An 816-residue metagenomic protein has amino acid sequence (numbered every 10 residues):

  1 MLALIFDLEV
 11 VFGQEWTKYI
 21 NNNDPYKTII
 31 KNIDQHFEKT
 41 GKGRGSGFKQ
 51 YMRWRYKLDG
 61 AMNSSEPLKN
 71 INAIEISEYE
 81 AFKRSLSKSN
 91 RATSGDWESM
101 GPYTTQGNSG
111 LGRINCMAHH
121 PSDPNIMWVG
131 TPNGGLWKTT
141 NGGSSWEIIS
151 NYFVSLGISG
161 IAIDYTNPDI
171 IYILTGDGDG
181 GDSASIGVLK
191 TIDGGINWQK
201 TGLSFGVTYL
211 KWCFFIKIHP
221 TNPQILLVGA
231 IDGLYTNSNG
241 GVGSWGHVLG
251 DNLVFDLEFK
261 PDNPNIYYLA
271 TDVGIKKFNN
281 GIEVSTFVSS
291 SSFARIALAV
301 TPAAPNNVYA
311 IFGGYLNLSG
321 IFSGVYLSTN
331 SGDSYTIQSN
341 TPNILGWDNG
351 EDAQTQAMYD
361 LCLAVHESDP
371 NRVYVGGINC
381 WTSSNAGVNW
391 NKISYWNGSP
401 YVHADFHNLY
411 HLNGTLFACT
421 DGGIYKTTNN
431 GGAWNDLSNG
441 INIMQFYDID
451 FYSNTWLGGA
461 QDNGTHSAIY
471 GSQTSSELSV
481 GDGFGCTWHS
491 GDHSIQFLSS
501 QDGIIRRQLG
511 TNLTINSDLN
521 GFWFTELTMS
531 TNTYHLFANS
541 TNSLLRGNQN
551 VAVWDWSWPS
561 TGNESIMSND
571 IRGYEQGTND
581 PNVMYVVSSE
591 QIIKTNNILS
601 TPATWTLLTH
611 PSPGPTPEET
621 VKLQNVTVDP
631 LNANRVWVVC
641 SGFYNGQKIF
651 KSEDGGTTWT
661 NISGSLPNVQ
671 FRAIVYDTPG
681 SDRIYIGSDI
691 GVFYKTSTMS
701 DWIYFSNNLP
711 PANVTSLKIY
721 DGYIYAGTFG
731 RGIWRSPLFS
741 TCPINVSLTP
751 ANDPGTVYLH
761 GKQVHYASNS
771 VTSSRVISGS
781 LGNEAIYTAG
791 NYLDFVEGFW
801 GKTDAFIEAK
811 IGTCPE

Functional and structural regions predicted by a protein language model:
M1, F6, A92-T93, K802: A generic structural signal for short, non-catalytic loop/turn and secondary-structure boundary residues
M1-K18, W137-T139: Bacterial Sec-dependent N-terminal signal peptides
W16, I20-S740: Beta-propeller blade termini and top-face loops
P743-E816: Extracellular beta-helix/beta-solenoid repeat scaffolds
